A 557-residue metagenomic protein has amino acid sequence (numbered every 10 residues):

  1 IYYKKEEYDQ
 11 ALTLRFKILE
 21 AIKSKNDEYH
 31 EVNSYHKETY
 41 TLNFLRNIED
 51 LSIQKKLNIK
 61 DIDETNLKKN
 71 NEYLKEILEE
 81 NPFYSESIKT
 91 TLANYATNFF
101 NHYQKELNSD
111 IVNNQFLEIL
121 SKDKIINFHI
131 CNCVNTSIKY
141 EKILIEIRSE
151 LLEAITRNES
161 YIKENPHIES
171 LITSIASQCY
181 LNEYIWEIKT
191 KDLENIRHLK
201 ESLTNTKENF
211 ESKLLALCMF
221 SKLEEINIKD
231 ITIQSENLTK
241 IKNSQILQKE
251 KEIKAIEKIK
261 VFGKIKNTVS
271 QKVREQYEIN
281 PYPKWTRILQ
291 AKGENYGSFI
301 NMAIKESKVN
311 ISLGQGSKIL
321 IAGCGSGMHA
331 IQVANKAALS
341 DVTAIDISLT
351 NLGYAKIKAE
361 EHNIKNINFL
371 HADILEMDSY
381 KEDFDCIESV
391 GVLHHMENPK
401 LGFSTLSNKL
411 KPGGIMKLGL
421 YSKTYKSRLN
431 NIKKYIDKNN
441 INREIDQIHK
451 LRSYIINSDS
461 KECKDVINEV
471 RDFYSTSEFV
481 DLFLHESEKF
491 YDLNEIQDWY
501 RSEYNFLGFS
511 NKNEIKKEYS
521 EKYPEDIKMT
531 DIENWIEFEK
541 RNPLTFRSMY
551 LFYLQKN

Functional and structural regions predicted by a protein language model:
Y2-K272, G314, F509-N511, T530-N557: N-terminal accessory segments
I279, L289-G316, Q332: Conserved alpha-helix/loop element of class I SAM-dependent methyltransferases that forms part of the SAM/SAH-binding
S326-L339: Conserved SAM-binding loop of SAM-dependent methyltransferases across substrates and taxa, primarily the Class I
N363-L375: Conserved SAM-binding strand-loop segment of SAM-dependent methyltransferases
M377-I387: A short acidic, Gly/Pro-enriched loop at the edge of an enzyme's catalytic core that lines a small-molecule cofactor
K400-P412: A short glycine-rich, Lys/Arg-flanked "PGG" loop and its adjoining helix->strand segment in the class I
G413-Y421: Conserved beta-strand signature within the Rossmann-like core of class I S-adenosyl-L-methionine
L429-E521: Substrate-binding/catalytic lobe of Class I Rossmann-like enzymes that use SAM or dcSAM, i.e., the mid-to-C-terminal
